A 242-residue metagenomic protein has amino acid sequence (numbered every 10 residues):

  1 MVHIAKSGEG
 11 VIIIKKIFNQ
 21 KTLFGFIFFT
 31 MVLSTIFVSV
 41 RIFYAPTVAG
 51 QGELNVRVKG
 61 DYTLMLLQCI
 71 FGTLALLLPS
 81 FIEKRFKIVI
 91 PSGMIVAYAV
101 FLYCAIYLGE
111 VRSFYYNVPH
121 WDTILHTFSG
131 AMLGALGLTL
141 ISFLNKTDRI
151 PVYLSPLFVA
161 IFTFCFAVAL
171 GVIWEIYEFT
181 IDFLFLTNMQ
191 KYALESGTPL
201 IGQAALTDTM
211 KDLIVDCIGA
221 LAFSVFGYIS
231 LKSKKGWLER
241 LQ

Functional and structural regions predicted by a protein language model:
V2-F114, L138-N145, I150-T163, F185-Q242: Terminal transmembrane helix and immediately flanking juxtamembrane interfaces of multi-pass membrane proteins
I36, V100, G130, G134-L138 (+1 more regions): Alpha-helical transmembrane segments of polytopic integral membrane proteins, especially the permease/helical cores
I90, G130, A167: Short, charged/polar micro-motifs that form catalytic or ligand-binding hotspots
Y115-Y116, A169: Alpha-helical interaction segments
V118-L133, T209-I214: Histidine-centered catalytic micro-motifs
F162-I181: Hydrophobic alpha-helical membrane-insertion segments
